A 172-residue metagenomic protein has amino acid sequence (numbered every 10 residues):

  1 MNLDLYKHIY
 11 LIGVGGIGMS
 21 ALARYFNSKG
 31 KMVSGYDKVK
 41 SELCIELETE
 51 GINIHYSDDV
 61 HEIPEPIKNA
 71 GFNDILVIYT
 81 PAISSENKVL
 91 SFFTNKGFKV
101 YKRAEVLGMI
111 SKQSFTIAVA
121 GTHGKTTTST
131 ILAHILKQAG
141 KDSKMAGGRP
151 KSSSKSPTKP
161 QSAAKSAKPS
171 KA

Functional and structural regions predicted by a protein language model:
D4, M32, V39, S111-S114: Structural/interface elements that position substrates and couple domains in central-metabolism enzymes
H8, I75-L76: Structural motif
H8, M32, D142: Residues at the starts of beta-strands that form the adenosine-phosphate
I9-V14: Conserved N-terminal Rossmann-fold NAD(P)-binding element of oxidoreductases
M19: N-terminal Rossmann-fold NAD(P) dinucleotide-binding loop
Y25-S28, E48, H61-F72, P81-K165 (+1 more regions): Phosphate-binding loop of NTP-binding sites
G30-E46: NAD(P)-binding Rossmann-fold cofactor-contacting core
E46-N53: Short, conserved SAM-binding/catalytic segment of Class I S-adenosyl-L-methionine-dependent methyltransferases
